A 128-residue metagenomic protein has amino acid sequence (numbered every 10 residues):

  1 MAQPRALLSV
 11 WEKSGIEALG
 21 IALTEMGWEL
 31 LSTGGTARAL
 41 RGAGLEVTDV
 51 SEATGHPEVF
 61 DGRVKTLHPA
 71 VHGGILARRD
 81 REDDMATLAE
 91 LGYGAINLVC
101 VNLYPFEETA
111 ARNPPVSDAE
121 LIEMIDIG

Functional and structural regions predicted by a protein language model:
M1-G128: N-terminal beta-alpha lobe that positions the nucleotide/phosphoryl donor in ATP/NTP-coupled carboxylate activation
